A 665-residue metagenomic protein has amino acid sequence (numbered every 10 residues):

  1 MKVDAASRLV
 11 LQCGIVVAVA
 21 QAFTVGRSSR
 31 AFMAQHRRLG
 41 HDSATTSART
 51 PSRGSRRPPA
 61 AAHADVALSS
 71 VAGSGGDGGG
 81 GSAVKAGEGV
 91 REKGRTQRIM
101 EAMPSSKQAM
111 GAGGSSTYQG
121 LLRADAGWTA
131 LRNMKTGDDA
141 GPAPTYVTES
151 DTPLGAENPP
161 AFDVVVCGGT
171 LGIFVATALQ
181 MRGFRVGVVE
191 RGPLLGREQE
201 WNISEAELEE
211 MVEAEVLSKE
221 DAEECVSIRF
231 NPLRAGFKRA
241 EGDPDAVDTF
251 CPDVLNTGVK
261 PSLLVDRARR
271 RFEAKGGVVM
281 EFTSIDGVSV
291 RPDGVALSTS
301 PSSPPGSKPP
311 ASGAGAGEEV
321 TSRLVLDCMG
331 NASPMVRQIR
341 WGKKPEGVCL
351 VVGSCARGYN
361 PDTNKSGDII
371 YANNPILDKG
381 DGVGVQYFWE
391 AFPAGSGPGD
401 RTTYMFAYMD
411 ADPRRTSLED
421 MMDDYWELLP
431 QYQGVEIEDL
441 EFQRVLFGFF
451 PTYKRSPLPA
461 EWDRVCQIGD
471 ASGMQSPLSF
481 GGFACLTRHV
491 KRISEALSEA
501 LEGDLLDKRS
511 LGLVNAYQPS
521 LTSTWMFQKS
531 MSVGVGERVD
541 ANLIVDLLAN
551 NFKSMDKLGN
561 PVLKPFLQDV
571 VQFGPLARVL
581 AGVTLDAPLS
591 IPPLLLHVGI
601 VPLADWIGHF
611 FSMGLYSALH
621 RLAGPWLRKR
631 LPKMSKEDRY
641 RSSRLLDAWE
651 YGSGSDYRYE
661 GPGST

Functional and structural regions predicted by a protein language model:
M1-A48: N-terminal chloroplast transit peptides
V10-C13, H63-D163, L646-S664: Extreme N-terminal leader/targeting segments of oxidoreductases
K85-M134, I228-P334: Feature captures the FAD/FMN-dependent oxidoreductase FAD-binding
G114, A130-K135, E495-T665: C-terminal helical "tail/cap" subdomain of flavin- and related membrane-associated enzymes
V165, G169, T177-E200: Glycine-rich FAD pyrophosphate-binding loop
G196-F237: N-terminal FAD cofactor-binding segment of flavoenzymes
R271-Q431, V490: Predominantly flavin-linked oxidoreductase catalytic cores and closely associated redox partners
G395-G397, A411-M531: FAD/FMN-dependent oxidoreductases across multiple families
